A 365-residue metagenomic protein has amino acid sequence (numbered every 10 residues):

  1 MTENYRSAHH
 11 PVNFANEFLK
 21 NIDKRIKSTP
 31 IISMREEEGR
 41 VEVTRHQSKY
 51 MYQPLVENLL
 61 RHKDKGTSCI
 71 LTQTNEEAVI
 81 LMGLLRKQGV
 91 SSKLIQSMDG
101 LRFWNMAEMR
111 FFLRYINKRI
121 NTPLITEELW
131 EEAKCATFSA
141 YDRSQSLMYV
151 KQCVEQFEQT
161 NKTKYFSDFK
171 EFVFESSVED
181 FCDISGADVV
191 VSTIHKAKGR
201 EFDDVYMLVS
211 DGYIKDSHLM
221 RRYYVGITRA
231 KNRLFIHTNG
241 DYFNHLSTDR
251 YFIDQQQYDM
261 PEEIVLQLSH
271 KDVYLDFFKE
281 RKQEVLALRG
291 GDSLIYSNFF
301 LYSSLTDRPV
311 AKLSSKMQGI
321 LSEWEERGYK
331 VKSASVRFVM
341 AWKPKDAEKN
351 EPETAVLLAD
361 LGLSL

Functional and structural regions predicted by a protein language model:
N4-S92, E179: Helicase P-loop NTPase motor core
H9-V12, C69-F235, G240, N244-Q257: Core RecA-like ATPase module of SF1/SF2 helicases and allied nucleic-acid translocases
F18-L19, L59, L81-L85, F157 (+4 more regions): Hydrophobic, Leu/Ile/Phe/Ala-enriched alpha-helical segments that form helix-helix packing faces
R25-M34, F174-F181, R222-Y223, I320-E326: Intrinsically disordered, low-complexity boundary segments flanking structured domains
L60-K65, T228-R229, A287-R289: Flexible, charged surface loops at secondary-structure boundaries
D64, V189, S303-D307: Short hydrophobic "helix-edge" motifs at membrane interfaces and signal-peptide entry regions
N244-L365: Conserved active-site motif detector
